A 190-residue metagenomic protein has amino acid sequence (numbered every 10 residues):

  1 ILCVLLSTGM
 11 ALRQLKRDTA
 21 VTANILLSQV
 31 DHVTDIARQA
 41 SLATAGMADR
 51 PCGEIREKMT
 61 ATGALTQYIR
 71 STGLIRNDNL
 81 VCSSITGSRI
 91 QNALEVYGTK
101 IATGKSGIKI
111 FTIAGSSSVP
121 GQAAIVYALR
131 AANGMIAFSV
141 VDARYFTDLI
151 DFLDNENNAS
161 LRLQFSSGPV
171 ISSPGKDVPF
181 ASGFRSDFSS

Functional and structural regions predicted by a protein language model:
I1-P51: Juxtamembrane extracytoplasmic/periplasmic/luminal helical "stalk" adjacent to the first N-terminal
L2-L6, D31-I36, T86-N92, V96-A102 (+1 more regions): A broad, low-specificity signal for short, low-complexity segments enriched in glycine/proline and polar/charged
R13-Q29, R76-N79, L149-Q164: N-terminal short leaders/motifs
V33-A93: Extracytoplasmic/periplasmic sensory segments of membrane signal-transduction proteins
R56-Y68, V96-I101, K105-S172: Solvent-exposed, extracytoplasmic
V81, G168-P174, S182: Surface-exposed loop/edge segments in extracytoplasmic proteins
S88-I90, Y145, V178-P179: Short, surface-exposed beta-strand-loop junctions and turns on beta-sheet-rich folds
K176-S190: Extracellular/periplasmic juxtamembrane segments that couple receptor/chemosensory ectodomains to their
